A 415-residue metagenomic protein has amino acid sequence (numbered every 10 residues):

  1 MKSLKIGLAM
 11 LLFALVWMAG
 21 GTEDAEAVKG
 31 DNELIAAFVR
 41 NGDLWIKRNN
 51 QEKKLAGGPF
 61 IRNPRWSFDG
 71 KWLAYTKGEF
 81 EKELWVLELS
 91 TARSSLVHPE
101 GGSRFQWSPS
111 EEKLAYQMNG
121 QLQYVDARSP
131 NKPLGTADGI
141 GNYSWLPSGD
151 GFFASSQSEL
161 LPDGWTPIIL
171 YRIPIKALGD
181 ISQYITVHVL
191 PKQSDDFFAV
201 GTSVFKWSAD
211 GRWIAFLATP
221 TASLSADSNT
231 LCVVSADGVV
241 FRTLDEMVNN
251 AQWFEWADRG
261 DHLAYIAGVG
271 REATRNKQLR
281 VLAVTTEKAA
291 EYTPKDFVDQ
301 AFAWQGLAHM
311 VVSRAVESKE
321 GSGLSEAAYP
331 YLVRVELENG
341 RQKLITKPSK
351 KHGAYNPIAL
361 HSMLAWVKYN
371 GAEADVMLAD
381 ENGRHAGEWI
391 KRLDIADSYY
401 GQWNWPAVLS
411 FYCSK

Functional and structural regions predicted by a protein language model:
M1-L8: Bacterial N-terminal signal peptides that target proteins for export
A9-A14: Hydrophobic membrane-insertion alpha-helices, especially the h-region of bacterial N-terminal signal peptides
L15-K415: Sequence signature of WD/YWTD-type beta-propeller architectures
